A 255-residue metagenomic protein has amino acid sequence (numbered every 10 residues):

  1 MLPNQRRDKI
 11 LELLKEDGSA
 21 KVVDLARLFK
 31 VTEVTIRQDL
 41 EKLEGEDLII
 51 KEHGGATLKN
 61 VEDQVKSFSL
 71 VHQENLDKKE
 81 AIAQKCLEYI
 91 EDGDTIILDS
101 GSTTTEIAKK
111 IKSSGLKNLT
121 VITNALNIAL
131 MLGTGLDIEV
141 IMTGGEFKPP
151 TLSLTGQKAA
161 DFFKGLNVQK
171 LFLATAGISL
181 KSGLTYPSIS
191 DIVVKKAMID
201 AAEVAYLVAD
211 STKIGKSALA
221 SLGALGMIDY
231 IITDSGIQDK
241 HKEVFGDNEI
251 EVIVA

Functional and structural regions predicted by a protein language model:
L2-L14, G18-L25, K30, G45 (+3 more regions): Conserved phosphate- and dinucleotide-binding cores of soluble alpha/beta proteins, encompassing both enzyme active
L2-Q5, L13-V23, L28-F29, V34 (+5 more regions): HTH-adjacent hinge/linker in prokaryotic transcriptional regulators
S102-T105, Q238: Gly/Ser/Thr-rich loops at beta-strand to alpha-helix junctions that form or flank small-molecule/cofactor-binding
I107-A108, S217: Short, Lys/Arg- and Gly-enriched loop/turn segments at beta-strand edges
